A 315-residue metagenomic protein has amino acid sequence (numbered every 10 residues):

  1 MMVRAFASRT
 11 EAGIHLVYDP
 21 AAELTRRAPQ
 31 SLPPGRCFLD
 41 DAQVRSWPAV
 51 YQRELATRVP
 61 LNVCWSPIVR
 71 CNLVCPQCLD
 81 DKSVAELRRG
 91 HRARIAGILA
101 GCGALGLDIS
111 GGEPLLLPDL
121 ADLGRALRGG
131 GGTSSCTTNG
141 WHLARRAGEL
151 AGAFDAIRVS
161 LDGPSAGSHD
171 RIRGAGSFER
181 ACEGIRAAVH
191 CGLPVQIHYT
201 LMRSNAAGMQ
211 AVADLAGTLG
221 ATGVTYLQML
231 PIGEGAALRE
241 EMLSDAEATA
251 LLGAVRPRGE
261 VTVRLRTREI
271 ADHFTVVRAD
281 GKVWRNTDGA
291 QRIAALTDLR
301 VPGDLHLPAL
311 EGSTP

Functional and structural regions predicted by a protein language model:
M1-K82, D272-D288, P302-T314: N-terminal pre-core extensions flanking Radical SAM catalytic domains
M1-S8, S160-D162, D170-T275, A279-W284 (+1 more regions): Radical SAM enzyme [4Fe-4S]-AdoMet core and its adjacent flexible, acidic and glycine-rich loops/tails across
D19, F38-T137, W141-R145: Conserved alpha-helical substructure of the radical SAM core
N62, D81-G90, A104-L117, R128-L143 (+3 more regions): Core AdoMet radical
I98-G101, E149-F154, H190, A216-T218: Acidic (Asp/Glu)-rich catalytic clusters
L99, L127, L150, A188 (+1 more regions): Hydrophobic helix-cap positions at the C-terminus of alpha-helices in RecA-like/P-loop ATPase nucleotide-binding cores
L117, R145-R146, G167, A206 (+1 more regions): Short secondary-structure boundary/hinge segments and terminal tails
L120-L123, A144-A151, M209-D214: Distinct, well-ordered alpha-helical segments
